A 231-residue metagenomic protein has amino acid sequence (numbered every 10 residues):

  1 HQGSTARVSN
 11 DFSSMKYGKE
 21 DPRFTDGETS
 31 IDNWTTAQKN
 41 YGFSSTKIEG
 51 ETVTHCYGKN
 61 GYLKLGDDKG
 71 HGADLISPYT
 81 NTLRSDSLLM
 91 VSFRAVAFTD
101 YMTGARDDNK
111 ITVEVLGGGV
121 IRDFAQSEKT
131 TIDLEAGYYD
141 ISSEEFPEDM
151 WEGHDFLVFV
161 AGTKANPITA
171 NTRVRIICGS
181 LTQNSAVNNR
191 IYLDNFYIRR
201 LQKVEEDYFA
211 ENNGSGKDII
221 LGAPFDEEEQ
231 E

Functional and structural regions predicted by a protein language model:
H1-Q2, E205-K217, L221: Activation corresponds to long, low-complexity, non-globular regions
R7, S14-Y62, D226-E231: Extracellular glycan-recognition surfaces and repeat-rich motifs
L65-M90, G153-L157: Short beta-strands within extracellular/lumenal beta-sheet-rich domains
G70, L83-S85, V96-D108, Q183-N184: Extended, low-complexity, turn-rich repeat/linker tracts enriched in Gly/Pro/Ser/Thr and Asp/Glu that occur
S77, L88-T99, L157, A170-T182 (+2 more regions): Extracellular beta-strand-rich recognition modules
D108-G118: Short, surface-exposed beta-strand/strand-loop-strand elements in extracellular ectodomains
R122-P167: Extracellular carbohydrate recognition and processing domains and analogous Trp-centered ligand-binding platforms
S180-L201: Extracellular carbohydrate recognition
